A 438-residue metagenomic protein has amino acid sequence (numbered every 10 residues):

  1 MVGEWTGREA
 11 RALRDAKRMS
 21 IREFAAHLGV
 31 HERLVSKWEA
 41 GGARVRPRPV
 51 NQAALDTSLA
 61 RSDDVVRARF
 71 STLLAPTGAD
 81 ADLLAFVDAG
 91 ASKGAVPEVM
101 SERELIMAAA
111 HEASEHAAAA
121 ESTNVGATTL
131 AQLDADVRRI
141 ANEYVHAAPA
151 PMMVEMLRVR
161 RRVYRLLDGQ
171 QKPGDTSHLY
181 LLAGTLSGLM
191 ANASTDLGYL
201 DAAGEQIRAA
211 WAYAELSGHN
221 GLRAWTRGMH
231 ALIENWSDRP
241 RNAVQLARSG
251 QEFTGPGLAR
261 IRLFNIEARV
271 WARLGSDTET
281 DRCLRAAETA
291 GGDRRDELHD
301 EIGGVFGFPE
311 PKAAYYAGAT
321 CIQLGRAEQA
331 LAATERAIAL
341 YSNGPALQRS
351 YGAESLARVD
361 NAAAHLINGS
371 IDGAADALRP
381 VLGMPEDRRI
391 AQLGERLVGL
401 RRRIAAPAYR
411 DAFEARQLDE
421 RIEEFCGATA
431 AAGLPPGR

Functional and structural regions predicted by a protein language model:
M1-A12, A26-L28, S36-H111, E395 (+1 more regions): Short amphipathic recognition helices of helix-turn-helix/homeodomain-type DNA-binding modules
R11-R14, I21, G352: Short, cationic motifs built from Arg/Lys/His that form the positively charged side of catalytic pockets
S20, H31-L34: Short coil turns linking two alpha-helices in DNA-binding domains
R22, E39, W211: A conserved short alpha-helix in the GNAT/GCN5 acetyltransferase fold that borders and helps form the acetyl-CoA
D80-R138, N142-E155: Intrinsically disordered, low-complexity regulatory regions enriched in Ser/Pro/Thr/Gln
E121-L130, D134-R438: Conserved binding/catalytic microenvironments
